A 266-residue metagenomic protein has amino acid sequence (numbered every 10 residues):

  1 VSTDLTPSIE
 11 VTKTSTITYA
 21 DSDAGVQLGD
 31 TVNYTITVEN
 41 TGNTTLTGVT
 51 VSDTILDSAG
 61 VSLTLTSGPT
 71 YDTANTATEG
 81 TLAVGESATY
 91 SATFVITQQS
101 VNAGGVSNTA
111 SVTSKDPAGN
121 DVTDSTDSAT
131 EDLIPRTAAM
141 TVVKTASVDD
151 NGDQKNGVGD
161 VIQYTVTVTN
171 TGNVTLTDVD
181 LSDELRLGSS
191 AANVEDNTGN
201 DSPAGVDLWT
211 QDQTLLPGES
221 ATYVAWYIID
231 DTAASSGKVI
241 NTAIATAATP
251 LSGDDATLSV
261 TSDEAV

Functional and structural regions predicted by a protein language model:
V1-V266: Exported/extracytosolic protein signature
